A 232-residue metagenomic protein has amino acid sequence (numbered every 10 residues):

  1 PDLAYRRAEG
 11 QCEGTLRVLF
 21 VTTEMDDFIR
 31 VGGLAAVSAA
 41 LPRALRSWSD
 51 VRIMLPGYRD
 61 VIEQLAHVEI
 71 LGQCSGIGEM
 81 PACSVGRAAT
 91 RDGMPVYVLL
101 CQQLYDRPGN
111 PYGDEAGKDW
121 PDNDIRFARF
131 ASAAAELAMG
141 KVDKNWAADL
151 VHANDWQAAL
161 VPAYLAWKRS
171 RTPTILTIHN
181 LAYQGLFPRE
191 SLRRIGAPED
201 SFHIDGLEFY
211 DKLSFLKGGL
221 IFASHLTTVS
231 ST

Functional and structural regions predicted by a protein language model:
P1-T232: Catalytic cores of nucleotide-sugar-dependent glycosyltransferases that transfer UDP/GDP/TDP-activated
